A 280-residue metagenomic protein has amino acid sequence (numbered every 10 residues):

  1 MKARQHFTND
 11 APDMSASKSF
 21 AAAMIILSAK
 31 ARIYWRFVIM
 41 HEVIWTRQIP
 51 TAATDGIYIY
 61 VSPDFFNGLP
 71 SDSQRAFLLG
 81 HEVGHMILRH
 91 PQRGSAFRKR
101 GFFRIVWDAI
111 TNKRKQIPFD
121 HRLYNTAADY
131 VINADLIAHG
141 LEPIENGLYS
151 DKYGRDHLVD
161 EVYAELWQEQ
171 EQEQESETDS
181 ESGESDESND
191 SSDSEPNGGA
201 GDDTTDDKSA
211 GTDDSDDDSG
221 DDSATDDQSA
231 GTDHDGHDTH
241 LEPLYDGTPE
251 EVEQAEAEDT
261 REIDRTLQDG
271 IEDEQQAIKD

Functional and structural regions predicted by a protein language model:
M1-A134, A138-E142, Y149: Basic/hydrophobic alpha-helical interface regions
D108-K115, D135-D280: Negatively charged
